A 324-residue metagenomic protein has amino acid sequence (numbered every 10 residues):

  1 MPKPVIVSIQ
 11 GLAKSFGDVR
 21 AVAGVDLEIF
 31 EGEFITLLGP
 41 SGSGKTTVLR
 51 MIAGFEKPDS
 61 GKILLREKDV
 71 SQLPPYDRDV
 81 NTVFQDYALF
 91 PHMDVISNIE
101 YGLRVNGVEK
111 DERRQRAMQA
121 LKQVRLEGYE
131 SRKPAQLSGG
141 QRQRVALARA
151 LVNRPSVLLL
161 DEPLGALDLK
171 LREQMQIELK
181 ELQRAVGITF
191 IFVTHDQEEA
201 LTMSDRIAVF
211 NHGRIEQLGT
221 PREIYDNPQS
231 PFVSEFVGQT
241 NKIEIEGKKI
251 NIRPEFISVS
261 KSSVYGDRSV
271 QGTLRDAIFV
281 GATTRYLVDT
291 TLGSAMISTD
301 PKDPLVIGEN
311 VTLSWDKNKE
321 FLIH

Functional and structural regions predicted by a protein language model:
S8, E28, L64, T312-S314: ABC ATPase nucleotide-binding domain
F34, L73-Q229: ABC ATPase nucleotide-binding domains
L38-P40: The feature captures the beta-strand-to-loop junction immediately N-terminal to the Walker
T46-L49, V145: ABC ATPase nucleotide-binding domain helices that frame the ATP-binding cleft
A53: Helix-to-loop junction immediately C-terminal to a conserved catalytic motif
G61-D69: Conserved ABC transporter NBD signature motif
T240-I278, K302-H324: Glycine/charge-rich catalytic "coupling/switch" loops of P-loop NTPases
